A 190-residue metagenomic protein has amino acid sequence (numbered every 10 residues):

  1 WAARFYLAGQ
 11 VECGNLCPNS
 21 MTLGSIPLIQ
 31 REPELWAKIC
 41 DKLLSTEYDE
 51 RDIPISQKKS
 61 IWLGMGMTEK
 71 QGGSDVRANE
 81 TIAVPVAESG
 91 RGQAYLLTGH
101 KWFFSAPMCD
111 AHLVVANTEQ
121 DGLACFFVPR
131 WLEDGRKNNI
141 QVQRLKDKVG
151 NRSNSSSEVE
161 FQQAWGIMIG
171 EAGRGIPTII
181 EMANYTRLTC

Functional and structural regions predicted by a protein language model:
W1-P54, S105-A106: Internal helix-loop-helix
A3-C13, L23-P27, M65, Y95-T98 (+2 more regions): Glycine- and acidic
L23-L28, L35-W36, Q71-D75, F103-A106 (+3 more regions): Flexible loop/turn segments at secondary-structure boundaries
P33-T81, P85-V86, G90-Q93: Internal maturation/activation junctions in enzymes
Q71-S74, F103-S105, N117, K148-N154: Short Gly/Pro-enriched turn/cap motifs at secondary-structure boundaries
G92-N139: A short core secondary-structure module
R136, E158-T186: A glycine-rich, basic-preceded beta-loop-alpha segment at the flavin cofactor/substrate interface of flavin-utilizing
R136-Q162: Flexible, small-/acidic-enriched active-site or ligand-binding loops
